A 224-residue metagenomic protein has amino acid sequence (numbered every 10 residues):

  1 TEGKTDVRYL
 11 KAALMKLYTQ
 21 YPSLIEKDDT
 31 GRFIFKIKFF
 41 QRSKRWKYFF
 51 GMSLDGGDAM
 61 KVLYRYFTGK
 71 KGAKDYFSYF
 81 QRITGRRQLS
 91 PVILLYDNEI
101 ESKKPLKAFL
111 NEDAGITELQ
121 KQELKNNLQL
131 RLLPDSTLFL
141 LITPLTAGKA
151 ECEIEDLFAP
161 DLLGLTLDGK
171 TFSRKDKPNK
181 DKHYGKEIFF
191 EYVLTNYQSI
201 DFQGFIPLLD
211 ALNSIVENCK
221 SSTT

Functional and structural regions predicted by a protein language model:
T1-T224: Acidic, divalent-metal-binding catalytic cores of TOPRIM and closely related two-metal-ion phosphodiester/pyrophosphate
